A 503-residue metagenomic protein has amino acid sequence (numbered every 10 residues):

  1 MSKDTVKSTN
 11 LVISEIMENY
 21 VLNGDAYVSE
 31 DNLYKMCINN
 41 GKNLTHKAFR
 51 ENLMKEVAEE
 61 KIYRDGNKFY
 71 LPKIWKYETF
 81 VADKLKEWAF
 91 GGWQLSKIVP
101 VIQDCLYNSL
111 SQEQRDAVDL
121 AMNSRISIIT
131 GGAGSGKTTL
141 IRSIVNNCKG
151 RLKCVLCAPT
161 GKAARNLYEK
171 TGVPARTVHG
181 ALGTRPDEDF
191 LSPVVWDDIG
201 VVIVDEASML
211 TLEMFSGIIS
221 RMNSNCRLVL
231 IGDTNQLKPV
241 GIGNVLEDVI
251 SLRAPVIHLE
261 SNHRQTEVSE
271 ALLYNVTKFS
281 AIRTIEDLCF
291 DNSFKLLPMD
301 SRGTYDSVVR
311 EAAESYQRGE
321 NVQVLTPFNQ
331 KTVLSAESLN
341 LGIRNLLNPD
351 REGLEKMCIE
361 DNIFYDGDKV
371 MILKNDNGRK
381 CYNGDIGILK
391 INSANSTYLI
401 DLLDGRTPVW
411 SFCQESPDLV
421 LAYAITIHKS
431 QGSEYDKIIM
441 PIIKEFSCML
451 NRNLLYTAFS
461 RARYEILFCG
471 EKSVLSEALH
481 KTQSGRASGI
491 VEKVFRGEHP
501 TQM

Functional and structural regions predicted by a protein language model:
D4-V28: Positively charged, polyanion-binding regions of nucleic-acid-associated proteins
I38-K97: Interdomain "pre-motor" coupling segment immediately N-terminal to P-loop NTPase/helicase cores
K73, S109, V118-L120, A133 (+13 more regions): Replace "in large, NTP-powered and nucleic-acid-processing enzymes" with "in large, NTP-powered factors and other
V101-E113: Dynamic helix-loop-helix/coil hinge segments at AAA+ ATPase domain boundaries and subdomain interfaces
R115-C289: ASCE P-loop NTPase helicase motor core
A117-L120, T234-R379, I388-K390: Conserved helicase motor core of P-loop NTPases
T211, L341-Y456, E465: Conserved nucleotide-binding/hydrolysis modules and their immediate coupling elements across P-loop/ASCE NTPase motors
L288, K437, I443-M503: Helicase C-terminal subdomain and adjacent C-terminal extension
